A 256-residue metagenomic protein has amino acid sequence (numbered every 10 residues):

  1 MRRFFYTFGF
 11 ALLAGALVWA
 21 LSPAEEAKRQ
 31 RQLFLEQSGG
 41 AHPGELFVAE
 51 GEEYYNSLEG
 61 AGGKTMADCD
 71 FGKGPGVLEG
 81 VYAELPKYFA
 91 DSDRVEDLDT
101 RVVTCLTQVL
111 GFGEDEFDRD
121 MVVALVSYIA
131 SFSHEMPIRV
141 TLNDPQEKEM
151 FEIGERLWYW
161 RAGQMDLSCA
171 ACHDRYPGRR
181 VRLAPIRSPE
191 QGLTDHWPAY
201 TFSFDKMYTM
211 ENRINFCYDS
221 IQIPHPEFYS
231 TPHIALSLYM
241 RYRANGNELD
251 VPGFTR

Functional and structural regions predicted by a protein language model:
M1-F4: Positively charged n-region of N-terminal signal peptides that target proteins for export
Y6-T7, C217: General helical structural elements
T7-A16: Bacterial N-terminal signal peptides
L21-L46, N56-A124, S131-E135, T141 (+1 more regions): Electron-transfer interface patches adjacent to heme c in soluble/periplasmic c-type cytochromes and di-/multiheme
L46-F47, E149: An amphipathic alpha-helix/helix-turn recognition signal
P137-I153: Solvent-exposed, charged amphipathic helical/linker segments at domain boundaries
